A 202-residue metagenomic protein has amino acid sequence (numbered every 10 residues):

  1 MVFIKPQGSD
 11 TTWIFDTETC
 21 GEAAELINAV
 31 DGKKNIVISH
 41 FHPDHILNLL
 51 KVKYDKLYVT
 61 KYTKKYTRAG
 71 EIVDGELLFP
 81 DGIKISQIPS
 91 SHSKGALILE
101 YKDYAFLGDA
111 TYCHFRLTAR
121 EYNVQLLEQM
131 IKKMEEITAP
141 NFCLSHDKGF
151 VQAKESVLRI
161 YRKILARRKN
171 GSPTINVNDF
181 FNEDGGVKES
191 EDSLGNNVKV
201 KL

Functional and structural regions predicted by a protein language model:
M1-G32, A69-M130: Catalytic core of the metallo-beta-lactamase
F15-T17, S39, V59-T60, F106-D109 (+1 more regions): Active-site flanking residues adjacent to catalytic metal/cofactor-binding acidic residues
C20-E22, F41-N48, K64-T67, S93-G95 (+2 more regions): Active-site environment of divalent metal-dependent phosphoester hydrolases
G21-T63, T138-N141: Active-site metal-binding motif and surrounding structural segment of the metallo-beta-lactamase
N48-K51, G70-E71, A119, E155-V157: Short amphipathic alpha-helical segments
D55-K56, V124, I160-Y161: Short, hinge-like loop/turn segments at secondary-structure boundaries
E128-V198: Divalent-metal (often Zn2+) His-rich catalytic cores of metallo-beta-lactamase-fold enzymes
K201-L202: Eukaryotic N-terminal low-complexity, Ser/Thr- and Lys/Arg-rich leader segments that predominantly function as
